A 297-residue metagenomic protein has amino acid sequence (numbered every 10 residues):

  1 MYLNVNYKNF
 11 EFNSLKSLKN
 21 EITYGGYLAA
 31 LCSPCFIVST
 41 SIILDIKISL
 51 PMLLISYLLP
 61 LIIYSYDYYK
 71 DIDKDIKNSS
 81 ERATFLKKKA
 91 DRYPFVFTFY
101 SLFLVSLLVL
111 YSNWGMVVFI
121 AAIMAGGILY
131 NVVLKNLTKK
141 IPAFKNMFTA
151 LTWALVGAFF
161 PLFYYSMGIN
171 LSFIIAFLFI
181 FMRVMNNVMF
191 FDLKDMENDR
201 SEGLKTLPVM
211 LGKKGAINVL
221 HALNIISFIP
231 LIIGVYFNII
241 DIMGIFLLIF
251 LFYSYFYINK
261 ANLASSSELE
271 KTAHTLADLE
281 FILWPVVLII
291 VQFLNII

Functional and structural regions predicted by a protein language model:
M1-E21: Short, Lys/Arg-rich, polar N-terminal cytosolic tail immediately upstream of the first transmembrane signal-anchor
L31-F36, A83-R92, N146-L162, P208-K213 (+1 more regions): Small-residue-rich segments of transmembrane alpha-helices in multi-pass membrane proteins, especially helix faces
C35-I55, V105-V118, G157-L178, L231-M243 (+1 more regions): Helix-coil boundary and interhelical linker segments in multi-pass alpha-helical membrane proteins
L58-K70, M124-K135, F179-K194, L251-A261: Transmembrane alpha-helical segments that form the membrane-embedded catalytic/substrate-channel core of multi-pass
P60-Y100, R183-I226: Solvent-exposed interhelical
R82, G244-I297: Extended hydrophobic alpha-helices typical of membrane-associated regions
T84-Y165, Y257-L263: Intramembrane alpha-helical segments
N146-M196: Functional transmembrane core segments of multi-pass inner-membrane proteins
